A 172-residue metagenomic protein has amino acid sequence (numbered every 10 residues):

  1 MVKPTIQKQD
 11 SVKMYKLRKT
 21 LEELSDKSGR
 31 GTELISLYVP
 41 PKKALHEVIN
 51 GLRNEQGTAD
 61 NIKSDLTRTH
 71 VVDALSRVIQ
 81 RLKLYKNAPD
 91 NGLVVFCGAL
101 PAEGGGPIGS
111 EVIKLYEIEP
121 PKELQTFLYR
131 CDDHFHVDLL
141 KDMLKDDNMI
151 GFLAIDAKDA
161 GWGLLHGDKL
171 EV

Functional and structural regions predicted by a protein language model:
M1-K145, M149: Non-catalytic, solvent-exposed interaction/assembly segments
K145-E171: Gly/Thr-rich phosphate-binding beta-strand-loop-beta motif of the actin/hexokinase/Hsp70
